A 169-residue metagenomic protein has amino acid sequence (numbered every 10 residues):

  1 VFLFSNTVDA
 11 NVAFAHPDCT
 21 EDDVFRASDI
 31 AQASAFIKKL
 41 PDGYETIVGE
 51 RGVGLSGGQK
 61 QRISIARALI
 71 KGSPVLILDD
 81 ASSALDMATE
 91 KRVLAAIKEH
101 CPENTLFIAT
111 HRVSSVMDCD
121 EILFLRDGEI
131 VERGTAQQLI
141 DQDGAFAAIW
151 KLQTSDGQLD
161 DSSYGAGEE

Functional and structural regions predicted by a protein language model:
V1-F2, H16, G52, V113: ABC ATPase nucleotide-binding domain signature
S5, S115-M117: A short, surface-exposed alpha-helical micro-motif characterized by mixed small hydrophobic and charged/polar residues
D9-E50, A95, E103: ABC ATPase nucleotide-binding domain helical subdomain, centered on the C-loop/LSGGQ "ABC signature"
S34-I63, L78-A81, L85-A88, D156-E169: ABC-fold ATPase nucleotide-binding domain signature/coupling loops
K38-G43, A88, A95, M117-E169: C-terminal portion of ABC ATPase nucleotide-binding domains
I65, A109: Hydrophobic anchor residue at the start of the ABC signature
I70-P74, E103: A short, proline-enriched helix->beta-strand linker immediately N-terminal to the Walker B motif in ABC-type P-loop
E90-P102, S114: Helical segment within the ABC ATPase nucleotide-binding domain
